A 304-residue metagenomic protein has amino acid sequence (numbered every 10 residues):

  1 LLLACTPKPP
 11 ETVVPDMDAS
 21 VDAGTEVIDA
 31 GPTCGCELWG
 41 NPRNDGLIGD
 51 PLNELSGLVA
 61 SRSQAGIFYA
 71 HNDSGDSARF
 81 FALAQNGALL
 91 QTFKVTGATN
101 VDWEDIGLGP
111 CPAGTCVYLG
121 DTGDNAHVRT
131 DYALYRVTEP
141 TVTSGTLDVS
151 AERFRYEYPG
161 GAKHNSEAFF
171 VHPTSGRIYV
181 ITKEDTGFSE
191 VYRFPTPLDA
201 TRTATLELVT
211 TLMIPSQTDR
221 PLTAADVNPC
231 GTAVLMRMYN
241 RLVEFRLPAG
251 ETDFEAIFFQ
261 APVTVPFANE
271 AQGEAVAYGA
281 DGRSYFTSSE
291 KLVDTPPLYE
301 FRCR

Functional and structural regions predicted by a protein language model:
L2-T33: Ser/Thr-rich, Pro/Gly/Ala-heavy low-complexity intrinsically disordered linkers and tails of secreted extracellular
G31-N53, V149-R153, I257-T264: A short helix->beta-strand "capping" segment at the edge of beta-propeller domains
P51-Q64, T99-P110, G160-P173, Q217-G231 (+1 more regions): Beta-rich, blade/repeat-based domains predominating in secreted/periplasmic proteins but also intracellular
N86-P110, G114: Blade-loop segments of beta-propeller domains
G107-T174: Hydrophobic alpha-helical segments and helix pairs
V137-L147, V191-A204, F245-A256, F301-R304: Short loop/turn segments immediately following beta-strands, especially the blade-tip and inter-blade linker loops
G160-M213: Hydrophobic, aromatic-enriched interface-forming segments
I214-T252: Loop/turn-rich, solvent-exposed surfaces of beta-rich toroidal or solenoidal domains
